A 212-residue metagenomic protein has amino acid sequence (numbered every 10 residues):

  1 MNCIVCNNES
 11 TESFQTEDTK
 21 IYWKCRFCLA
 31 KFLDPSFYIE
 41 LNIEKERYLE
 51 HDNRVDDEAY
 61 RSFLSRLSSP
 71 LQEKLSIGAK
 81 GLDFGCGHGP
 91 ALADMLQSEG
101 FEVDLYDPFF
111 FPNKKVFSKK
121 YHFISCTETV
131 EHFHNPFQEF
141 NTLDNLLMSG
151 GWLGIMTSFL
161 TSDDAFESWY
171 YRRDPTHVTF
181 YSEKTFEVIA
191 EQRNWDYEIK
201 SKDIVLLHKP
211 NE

Functional and structural regions predicted by a protein language model:
M1-F123, T127, F140, M156 (+5 more regions): Conserved N-terminal segment of class I S-adenosyl-L-methionine
S76, H134, M148: Short conserved AdoMet
E102, W152, D196: Residue-level detector of anion-binding/catalytic polar loops
E128, H132: A short His-aromatic
F133-L143, T157: A short, conserved alpha-helix within the catalytic core of class I
G150-S158: Conserved beta-strand signature within the Rossmann-like core of class I S-adenosyl-L-methionine
S158-T179, K184-T185: Short, glycine-/aromatic-enriched active-site segment of Class I SAM-dependent methyltransferases
